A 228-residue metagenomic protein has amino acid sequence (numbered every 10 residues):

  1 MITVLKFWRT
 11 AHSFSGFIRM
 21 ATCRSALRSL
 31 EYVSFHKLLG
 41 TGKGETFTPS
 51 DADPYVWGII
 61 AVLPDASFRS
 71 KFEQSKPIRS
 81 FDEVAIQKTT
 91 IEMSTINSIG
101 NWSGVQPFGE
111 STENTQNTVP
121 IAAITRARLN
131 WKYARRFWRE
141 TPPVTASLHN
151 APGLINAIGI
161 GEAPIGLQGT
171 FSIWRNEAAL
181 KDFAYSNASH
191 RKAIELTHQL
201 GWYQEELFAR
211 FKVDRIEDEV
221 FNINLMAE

Functional and structural regions predicted by a protein language model:
M1-W57, P64-K71, E83-G169, A179-S186 (+1 more regions): Short S/T/G/P-rich N-terminal loop/turn motif that feeds into the first structured element of a domain
Q74-S75, S186, L196: Residues within well-ordered alpha-helical secondary structure of globular protein domains
K76-A85, R191-K192: A common structural junction motif
K181, R191-I194: Long, compositionally biased interface segments
I194-W202: C-terminal end-helix/capping segment
